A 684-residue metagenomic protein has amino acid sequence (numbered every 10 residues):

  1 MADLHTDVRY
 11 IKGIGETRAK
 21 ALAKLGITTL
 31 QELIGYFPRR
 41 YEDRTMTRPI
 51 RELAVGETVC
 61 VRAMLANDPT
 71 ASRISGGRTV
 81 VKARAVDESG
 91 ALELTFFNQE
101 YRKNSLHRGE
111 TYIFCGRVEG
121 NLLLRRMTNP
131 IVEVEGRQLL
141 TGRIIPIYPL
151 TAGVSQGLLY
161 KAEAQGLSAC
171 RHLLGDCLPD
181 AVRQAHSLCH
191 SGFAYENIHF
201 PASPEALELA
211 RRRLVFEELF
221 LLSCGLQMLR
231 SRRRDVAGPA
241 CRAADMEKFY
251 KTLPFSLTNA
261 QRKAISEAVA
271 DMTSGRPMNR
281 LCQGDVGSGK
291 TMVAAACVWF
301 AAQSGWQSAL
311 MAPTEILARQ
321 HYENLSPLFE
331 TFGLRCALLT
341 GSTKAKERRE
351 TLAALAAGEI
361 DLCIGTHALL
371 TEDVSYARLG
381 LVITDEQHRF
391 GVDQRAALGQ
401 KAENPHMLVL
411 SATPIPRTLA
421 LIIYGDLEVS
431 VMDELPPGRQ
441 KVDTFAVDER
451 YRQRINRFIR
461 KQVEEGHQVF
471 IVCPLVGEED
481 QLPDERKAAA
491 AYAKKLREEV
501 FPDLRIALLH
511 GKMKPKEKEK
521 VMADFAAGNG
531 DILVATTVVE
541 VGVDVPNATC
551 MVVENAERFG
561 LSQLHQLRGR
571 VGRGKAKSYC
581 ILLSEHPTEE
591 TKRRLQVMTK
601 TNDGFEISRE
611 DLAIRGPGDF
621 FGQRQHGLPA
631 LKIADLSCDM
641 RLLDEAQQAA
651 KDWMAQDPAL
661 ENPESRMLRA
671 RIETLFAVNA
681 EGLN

Functional and structural regions predicted by a protein language model:
M1-I11, K20-A23, L221-L222, R232: Long, highly charged, low-complexity intrinsically disordered interaction regions that mediate electrostatic DNA/RNA
Y36-A66: OB-fold nucleic-acid-binding modules
M64, R117-V118, G225, A556 (+1 more regions): Short, surface-exposed secondary-structure boundary micro-motifs
A71-T252: Upstream accessory/linker segments immediately N-terminal to the RecA-like ATPase cores of bacterial MutS and a subset
R234-A237, P277-Q596, Q656-A659, N684: Inter-lobe coupling/hinge segments of SF2-like helicase ATPases
F255-M278, M292: N-terminal pre-P-loop "Q-motif" helix
P587-N684: C-terminal accessory region of SF2 helicases/translocases
